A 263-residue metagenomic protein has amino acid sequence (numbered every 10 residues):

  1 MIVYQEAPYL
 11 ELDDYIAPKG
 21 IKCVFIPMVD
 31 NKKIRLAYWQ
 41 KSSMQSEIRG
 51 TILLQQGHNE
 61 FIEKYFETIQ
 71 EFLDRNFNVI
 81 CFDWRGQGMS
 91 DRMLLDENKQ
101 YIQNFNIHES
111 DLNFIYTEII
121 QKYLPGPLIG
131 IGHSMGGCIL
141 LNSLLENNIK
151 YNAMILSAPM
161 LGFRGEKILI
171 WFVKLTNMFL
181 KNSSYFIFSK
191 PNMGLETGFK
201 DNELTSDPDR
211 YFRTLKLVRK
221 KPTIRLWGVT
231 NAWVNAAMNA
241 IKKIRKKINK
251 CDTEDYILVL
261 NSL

Functional and structural regions predicted by a protein language model:
M1-P27, I34-S42: An N-terminal hydrophobic leader/cap segment in hydrolases
L54-E60: Active-site glycine-rich loops that stabilize anionic/oxyanionic intermediates across multiple enzyme folds
I62, I69-L95: Conserved alpha/beta-hydrolase
Q100-I120: Alpha/beta-hydrolase active-site loop
Y123-S134: Alpha/beta-hydrolase fold nucleophile elbow
G132-N142: Glycine-rich nucleophile elbow surrounding the catalytic serine of serine-hydrolase chemistry
L140-R225: Alpha/beta-hydrolase-fold enzymes
L258-S262: Short beta-strand/loop motif that positions the catalytic acidic residue of the alpha/beta-hydrolase fold
